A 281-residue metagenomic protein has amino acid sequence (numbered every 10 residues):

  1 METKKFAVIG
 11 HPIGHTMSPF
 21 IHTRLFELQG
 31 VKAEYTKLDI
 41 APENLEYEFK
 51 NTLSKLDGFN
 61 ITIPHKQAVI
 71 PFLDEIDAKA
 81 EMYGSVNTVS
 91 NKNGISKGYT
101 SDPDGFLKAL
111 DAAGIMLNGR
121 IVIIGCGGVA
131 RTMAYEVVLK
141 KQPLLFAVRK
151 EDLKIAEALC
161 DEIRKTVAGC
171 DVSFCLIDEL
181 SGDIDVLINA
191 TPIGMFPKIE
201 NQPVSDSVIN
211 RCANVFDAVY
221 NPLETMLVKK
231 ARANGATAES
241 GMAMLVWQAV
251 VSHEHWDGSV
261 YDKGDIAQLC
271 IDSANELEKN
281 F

Functional and structural regions predicted by a protein language model:
E2-A113, E224: Phosphate/diphosphate ligand-binding glycine-rich loop within oxidoreductases
G10, T100, L110, G114 (+2 more regions): Glycine-rich adenosine-cofactor-binding loop
I61-A68, V129, P192-M195, N221: Short glycine-rich anion-binding loops that position phosphate/pyrophosphate groups of nucleotides and phosphorylated
L139-L144, N234-T237: Conserved S-adenosyl-L-methionine
Q142-K165: NAD(P)-binding Rossmann-fold cofactor-contacting core
V167-E239: Rossmann-like adenosine-cofactor binding region
A218-F281: Adenosine-phosphate binding glycine-rich loop
